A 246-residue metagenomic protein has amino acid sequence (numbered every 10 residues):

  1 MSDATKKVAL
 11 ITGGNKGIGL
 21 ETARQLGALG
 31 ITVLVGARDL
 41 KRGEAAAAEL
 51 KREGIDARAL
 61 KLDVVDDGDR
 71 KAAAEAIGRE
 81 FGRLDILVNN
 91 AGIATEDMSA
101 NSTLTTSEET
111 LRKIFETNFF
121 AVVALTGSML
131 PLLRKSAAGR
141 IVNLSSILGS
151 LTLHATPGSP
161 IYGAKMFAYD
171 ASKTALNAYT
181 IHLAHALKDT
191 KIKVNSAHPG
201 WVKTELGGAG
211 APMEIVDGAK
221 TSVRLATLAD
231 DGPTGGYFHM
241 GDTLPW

Functional and structural regions predicted by a protein language model:
S2-L34: Canonical Rossmann dinucleotide-binding motif of NAD(H)/NADP(H)-dependent dehydrogenases/reductases, specifically
I11-T12, N89-N90, R140-S146, K193-H198: Structural signature of the Rossmann-like NAD(P)-dependent dehydrogenase/reductase core
L29-A45: Conserved glycine-rich Rossmann-like NAD(P)H-binding loop of the short-chain dehydrogenase/reductase
L40-K41, K61-E75: The beta1-alpha1 cofactor-binding region of Rossmann-like NAD(H)/NADP(H)-dependent oxidoreductases
E53-D56, A76-N89, T95, S107: A glycine-rich helix->loop->beta "capping" turn within Rossmann-like NAD(P)(H)-dependent oxidoreductase domains
D69-A72, K113, A121-S128: Conserved mid-core alpha-helix of short-chain dehydrogenase/reductase
I93-F115, F120, R134-K188: Catalytic loop of short-chain dehydrogenase/reductase
T174-N177, D189, S196-A197, T204 (+1 more regions): C-terminal helical subdomain
